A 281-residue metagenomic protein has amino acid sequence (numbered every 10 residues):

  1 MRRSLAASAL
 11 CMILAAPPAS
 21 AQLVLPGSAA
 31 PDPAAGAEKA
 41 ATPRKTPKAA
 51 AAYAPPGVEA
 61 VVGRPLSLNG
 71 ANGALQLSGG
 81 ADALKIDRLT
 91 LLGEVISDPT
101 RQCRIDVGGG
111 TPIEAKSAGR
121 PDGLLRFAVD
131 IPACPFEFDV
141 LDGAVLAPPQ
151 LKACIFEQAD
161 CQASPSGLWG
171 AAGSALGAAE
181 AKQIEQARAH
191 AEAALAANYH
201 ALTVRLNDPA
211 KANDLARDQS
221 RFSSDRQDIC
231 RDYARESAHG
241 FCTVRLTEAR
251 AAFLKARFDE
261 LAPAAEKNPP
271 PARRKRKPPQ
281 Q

Functional and structural regions predicted by a protein language model:
M1-R2, Q22: Domain-scale selection of a single, long terminal region that carries the protein's primary operational module
S4-I13: Sec-dependent N-terminal signal peptides
A7-S8, A19, K255: Intrinsically disordered, low-complexity segments enriched in polar/charged small residues
L14-P18: N-terminal signal peptide c-region/cleavage motif recognized by signal peptidases
Q22-Q281: N-terminal alpha-helical modules
